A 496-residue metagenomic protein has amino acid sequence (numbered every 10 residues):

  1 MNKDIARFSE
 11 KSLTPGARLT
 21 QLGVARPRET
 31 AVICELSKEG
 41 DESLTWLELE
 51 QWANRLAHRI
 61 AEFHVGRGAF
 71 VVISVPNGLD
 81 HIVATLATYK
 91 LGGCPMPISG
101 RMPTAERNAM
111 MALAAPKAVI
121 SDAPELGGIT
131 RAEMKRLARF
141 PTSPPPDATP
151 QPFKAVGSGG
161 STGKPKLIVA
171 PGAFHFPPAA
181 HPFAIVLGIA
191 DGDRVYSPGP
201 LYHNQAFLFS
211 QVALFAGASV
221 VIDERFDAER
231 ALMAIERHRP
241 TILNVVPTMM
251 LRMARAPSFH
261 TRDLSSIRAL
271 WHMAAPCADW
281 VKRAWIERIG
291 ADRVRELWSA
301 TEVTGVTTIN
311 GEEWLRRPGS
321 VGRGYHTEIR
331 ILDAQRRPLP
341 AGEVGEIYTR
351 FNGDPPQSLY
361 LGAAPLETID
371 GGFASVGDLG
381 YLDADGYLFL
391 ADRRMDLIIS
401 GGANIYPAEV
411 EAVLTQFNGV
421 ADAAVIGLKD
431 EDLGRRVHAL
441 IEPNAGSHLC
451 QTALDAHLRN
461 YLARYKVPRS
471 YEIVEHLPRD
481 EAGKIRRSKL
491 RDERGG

Functional and structural regions predicted by a protein language model:
S12, P27-T30, A138-G157, K164 (+1 more regions): Conserved pre-ATP/AMP-binding loop-to-beta segment of ANL
A31-V65, A69-G78, P103, N108: Conserved AMP-binding/adenylate-forming core of the ANL superfamily
S43-L47, F153-P178: Conserved AMP-binding A3 loop
E50-R55, L167-A190: Conserved structural elements of the adenylate-forming
H81, L243, F351, G371 (+4 more regions): AMP-binding/adenylate-forming catalytic core of the ANL superfamily
V156, F215, T241-N244, S258-R317 (+2 more regions): Gly/Ser/Thr-rich phosphate-binding loop
P177-R194, Y202-I242, A256: Conserved AMP-binding/adenylation subdomain of ANL enzymes
R323-G324, R337-T368, A403-I405: Conserved ATP/PPi-binding loop(s) of AMP-dependent carboxylate-activating enzymes
